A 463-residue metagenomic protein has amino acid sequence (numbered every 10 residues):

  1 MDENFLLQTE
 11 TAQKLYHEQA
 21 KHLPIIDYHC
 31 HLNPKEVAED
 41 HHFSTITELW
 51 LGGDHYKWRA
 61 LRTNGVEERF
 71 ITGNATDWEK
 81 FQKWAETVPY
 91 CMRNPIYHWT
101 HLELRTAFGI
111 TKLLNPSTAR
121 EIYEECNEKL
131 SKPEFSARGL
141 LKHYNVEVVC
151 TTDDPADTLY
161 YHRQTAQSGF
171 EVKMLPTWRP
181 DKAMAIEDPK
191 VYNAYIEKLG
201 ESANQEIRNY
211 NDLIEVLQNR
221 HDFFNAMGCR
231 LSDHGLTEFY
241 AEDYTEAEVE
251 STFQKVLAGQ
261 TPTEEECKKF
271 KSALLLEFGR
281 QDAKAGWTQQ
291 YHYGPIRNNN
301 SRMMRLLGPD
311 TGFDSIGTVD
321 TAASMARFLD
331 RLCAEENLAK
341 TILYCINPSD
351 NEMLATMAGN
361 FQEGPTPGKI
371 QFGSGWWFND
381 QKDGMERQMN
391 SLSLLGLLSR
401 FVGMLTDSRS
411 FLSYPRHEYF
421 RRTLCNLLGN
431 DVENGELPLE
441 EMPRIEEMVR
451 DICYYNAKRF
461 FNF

Functional and structural regions predicted by a protein language model:
M1-A285, N337-A339, L343-A355, G359-F463: Metal-cofactor-binding active-site regions of metalloenzymes
E264, F313-V319: A short acidic, glycine-rich active-site loop that binds or catalyzes chemistry on phosphate/adenosine moieties
Q289-Y291: C-terminal amphipathic alpha-helical interaction region
N300: Hard-cation-handling environments
M304-G312: Short glycine/proline- and charge-enriched loop/turn segments that cap or connect secondary-structure elements
V319-M325: Divalent-cation-assisted or electrostatically stabilized phosphate/pyrophosphate-binding catalytic cores
F328-A334: Short, basic/hydrophobic alpha-helical segments
